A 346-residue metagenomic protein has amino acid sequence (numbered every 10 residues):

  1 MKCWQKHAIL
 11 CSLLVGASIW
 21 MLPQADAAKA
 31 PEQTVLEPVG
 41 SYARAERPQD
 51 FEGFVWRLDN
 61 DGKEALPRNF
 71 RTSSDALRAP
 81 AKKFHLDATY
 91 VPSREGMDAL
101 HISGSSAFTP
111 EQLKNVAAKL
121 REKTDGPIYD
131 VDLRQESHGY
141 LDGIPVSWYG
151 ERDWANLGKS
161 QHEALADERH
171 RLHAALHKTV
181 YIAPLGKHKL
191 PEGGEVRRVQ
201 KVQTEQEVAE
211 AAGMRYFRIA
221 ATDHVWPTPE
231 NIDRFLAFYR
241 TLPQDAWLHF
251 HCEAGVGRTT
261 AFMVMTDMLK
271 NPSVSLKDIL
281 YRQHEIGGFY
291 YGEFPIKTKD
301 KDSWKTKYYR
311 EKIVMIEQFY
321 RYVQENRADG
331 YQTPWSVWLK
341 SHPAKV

Functional and structural regions predicted by a protein language model:
M1-C11: Bacterial N-terminal signal peptides that target proteins for export
K6, V15, P23-D26: N-terminal cationic amphipathic segment used for targeting or macromolecule association
C11-I19: Bacterial N-terminal signal peptides
W20-H249, A261-V346: Cys-dependent protein tyrosine phosphatase-like superfamily
G255: Conserved G/P- and acidic residue-centered "switch" motifs that form tight phosphate/ATP-binding loops in soluble
R258: Conserved SAM/SAH-binding loop-helix junction of Class I S-adenosyl-L-methionine-dependent methyltransferases
